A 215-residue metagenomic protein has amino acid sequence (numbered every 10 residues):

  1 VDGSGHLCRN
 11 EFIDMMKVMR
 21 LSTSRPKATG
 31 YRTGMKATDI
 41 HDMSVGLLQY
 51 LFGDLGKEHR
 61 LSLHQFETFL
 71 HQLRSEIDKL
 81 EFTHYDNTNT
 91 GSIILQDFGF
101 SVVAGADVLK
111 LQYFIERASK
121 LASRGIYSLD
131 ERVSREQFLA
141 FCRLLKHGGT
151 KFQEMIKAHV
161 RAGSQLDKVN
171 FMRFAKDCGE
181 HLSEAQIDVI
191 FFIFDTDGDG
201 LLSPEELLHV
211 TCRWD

Functional and structural regions predicted by a protein language model:
V1-R9, I13-R20, G30-E58, L63 (+10 more regions): Primarily EF-hand calcium-binding motifs
